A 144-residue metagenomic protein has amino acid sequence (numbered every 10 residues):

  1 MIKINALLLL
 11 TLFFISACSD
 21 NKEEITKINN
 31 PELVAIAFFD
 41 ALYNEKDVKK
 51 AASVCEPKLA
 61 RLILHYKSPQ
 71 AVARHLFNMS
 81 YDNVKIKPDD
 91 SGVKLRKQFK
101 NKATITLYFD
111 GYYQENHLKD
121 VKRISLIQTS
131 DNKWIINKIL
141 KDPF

Functional and structural regions predicted by a protein language model:
M1-S16: Sec-dependent bacterial lipoprotein signal peptides
C18-N44: Short, low-complexity N-terminal intrinsically disordered segments enriched in polar/charged residues
P31, A35, F77, V121-I124 (+1 more regions): Generic alpha-helical hydrophobic packing signal
E32-F39, V48, A52, P69 (+1 more regions): Extracytoplasmic/secreted envelope proteins and their assembly/folding machinery, especially bacterial periplasmic
V48-K100: Short solvent-exposed beta->alpha transition segments
G92-F144: Exposed beta-sheet edge and beta->alpha loop/turn motif
